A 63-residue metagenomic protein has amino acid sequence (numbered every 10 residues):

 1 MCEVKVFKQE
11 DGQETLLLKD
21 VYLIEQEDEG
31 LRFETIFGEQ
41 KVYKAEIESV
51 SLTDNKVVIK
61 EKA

Functional and structural regions predicted by a protein language model:
C2-A63: Compact, glycine-rich, soluble single-domain proteins
